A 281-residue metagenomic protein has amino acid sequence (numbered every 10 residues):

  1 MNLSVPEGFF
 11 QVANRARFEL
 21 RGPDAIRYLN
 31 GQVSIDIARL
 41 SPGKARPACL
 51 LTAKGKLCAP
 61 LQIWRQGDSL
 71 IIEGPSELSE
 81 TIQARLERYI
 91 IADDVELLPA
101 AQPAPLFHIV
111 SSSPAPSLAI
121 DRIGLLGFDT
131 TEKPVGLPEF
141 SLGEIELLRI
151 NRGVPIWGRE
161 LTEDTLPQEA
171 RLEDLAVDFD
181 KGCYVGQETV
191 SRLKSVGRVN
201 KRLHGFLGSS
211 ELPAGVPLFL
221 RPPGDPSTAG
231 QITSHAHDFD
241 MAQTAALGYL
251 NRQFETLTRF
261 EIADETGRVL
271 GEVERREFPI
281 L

Functional and structural regions predicted by a protein language model:
M1-C58, G67: Acidic, proline/glycine-enriched N-terminal capping motif
M1-V5, A48-P60, I91, S112-L118 (+1 more regions): Short amphipathic beta-strand starts and helix->beta connectors
G8-E19, A59-I156: Acidic, low-complexity central loop/insert segments
E19-A25, A38, S111, L207-A214: Short, surface-exposed ligand-recognition loops at beta-strand->loop->(often short) alpha-helix junctions that present
D24-L29, S79-Q83, S113-A115, E132-L137 (+2 more regions): Short, conserved charged micro-motifs
D36-I37, L86-V95, G136-E144, G224-T228 (+1 more regions): A common structural junction motif
L61, T165, R171-V177, V185-Q187 (+1 more regions): Glycine-rich, small/acidic residue-mixed loop/short-helix segments
L148-L172: Short, conserved active-site entrance elements at the starts or edges of catalytic domains
